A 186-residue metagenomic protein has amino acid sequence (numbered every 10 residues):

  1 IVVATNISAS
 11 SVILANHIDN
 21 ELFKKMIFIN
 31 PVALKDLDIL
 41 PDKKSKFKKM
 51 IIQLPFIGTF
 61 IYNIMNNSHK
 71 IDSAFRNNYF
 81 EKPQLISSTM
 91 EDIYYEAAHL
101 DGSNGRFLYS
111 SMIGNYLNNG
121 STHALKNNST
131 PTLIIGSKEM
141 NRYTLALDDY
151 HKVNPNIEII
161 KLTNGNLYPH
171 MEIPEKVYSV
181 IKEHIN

Functional and structural regions predicted by a protein language model:
I1-A9: Conserved alpha/beta-hydrolase "nucleophile elbow" surrounding the catalytic nucleophile
A9-N20, M26: Short glycine-enriched nucleophile-adjacent loop and the immediately C-terminal alpha-helix near the catalytic center
H17, M26-T59: Flexible "cap/lid" loop of the alpha/beta hydrolase fold
L37-I39, Y62-L125: Conserved alpha/beta-hydrolase catalytic His-Asp/Glu region
S129-G165: Conserved loop-alpha-helix segment in the C-terminal half of the alpha/beta-hydrolase fold that carries the catalytic
G165-Y178: Catalytic histidine-centered segment of alpha/beta-hydrolase-like enzymes
V180-H184: C-terminal alpha-helix
